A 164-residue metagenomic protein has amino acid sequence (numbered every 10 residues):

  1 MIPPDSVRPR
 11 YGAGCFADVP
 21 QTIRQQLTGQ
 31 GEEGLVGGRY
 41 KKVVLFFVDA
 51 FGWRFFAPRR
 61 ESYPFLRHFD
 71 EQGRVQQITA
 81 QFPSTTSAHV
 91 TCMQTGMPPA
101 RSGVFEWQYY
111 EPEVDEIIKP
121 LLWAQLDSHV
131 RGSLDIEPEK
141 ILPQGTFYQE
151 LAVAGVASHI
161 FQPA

Functional and structural regions predicted by a protein language model:
M1-V43, A50-G145: Active-site nucleophile/metal-coordination loop of metallo-enzymes that catalyze phosphate/sulfate and related
L45-F46, I160: Structural beta-sheet core signal
E139-A164: Feature for exported/extracytoplasmic and membrane-associated proteins, marking the mature portion
